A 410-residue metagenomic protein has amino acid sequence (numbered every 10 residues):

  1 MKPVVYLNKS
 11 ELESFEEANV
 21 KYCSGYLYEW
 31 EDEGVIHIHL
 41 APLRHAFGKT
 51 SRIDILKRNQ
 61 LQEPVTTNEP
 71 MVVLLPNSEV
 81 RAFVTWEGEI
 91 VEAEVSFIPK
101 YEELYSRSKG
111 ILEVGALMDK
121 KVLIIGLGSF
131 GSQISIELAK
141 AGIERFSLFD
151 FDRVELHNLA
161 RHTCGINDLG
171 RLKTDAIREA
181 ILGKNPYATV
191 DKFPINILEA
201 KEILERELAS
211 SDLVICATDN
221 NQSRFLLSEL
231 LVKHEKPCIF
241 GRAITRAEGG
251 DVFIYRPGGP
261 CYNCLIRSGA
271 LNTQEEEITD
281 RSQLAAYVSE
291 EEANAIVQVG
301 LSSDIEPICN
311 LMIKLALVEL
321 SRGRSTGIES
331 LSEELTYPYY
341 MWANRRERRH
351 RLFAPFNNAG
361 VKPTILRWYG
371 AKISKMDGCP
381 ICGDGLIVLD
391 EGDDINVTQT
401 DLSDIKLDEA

Functional and structural regions predicted by a protein language model:
M1-E92, A209-L213, A217-A410: Glycine-rich phosphate/adenylate-binding loop
V80-L117, E137-L138: Non-catalytic propeptide/linker segments at domain boundaries
G110-E155: Glycine-rich adenosine-cofactor-binding loop
I125, F149-F151, F193, C216-A217 (+1 more regions): Generic beta-strand/beta-sheet core signal
F151-Y187: Glycine-rich phosphate-binding loop and adjoining beta1-alpha1-beta2 segment of Rossmann-like nucleotide-binding folds
E155-L156, E199-A200, E248-G250: Generic structural signal for helix capping and beta-alpha/helix-loop junctions
C164-L169, E202, T218, G300: Alpha-helix capping and helix-loop boundary segments enriched in small/acidic/polar residues
A176-S211, T218-N221: A structured beta-alpha segment of the ubiquitous adenosine-cofactor-binding alpha/beta core
